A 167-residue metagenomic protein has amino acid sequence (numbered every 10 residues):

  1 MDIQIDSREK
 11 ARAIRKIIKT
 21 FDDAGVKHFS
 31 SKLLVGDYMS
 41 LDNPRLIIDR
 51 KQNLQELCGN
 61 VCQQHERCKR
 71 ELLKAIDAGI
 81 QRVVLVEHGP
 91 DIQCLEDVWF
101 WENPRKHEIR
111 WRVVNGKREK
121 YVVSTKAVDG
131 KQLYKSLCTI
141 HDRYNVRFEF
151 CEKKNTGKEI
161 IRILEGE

Functional and structural regions predicted by a protein language model:
M1-N43, E56-E167: Non-catalytic C-terminal interaction segments of nucleic acid-processing enzymes
L46-Q52: Conserved catalytic cores of phosphodiester-cleaving nucleases, focusing on short active-site segments
